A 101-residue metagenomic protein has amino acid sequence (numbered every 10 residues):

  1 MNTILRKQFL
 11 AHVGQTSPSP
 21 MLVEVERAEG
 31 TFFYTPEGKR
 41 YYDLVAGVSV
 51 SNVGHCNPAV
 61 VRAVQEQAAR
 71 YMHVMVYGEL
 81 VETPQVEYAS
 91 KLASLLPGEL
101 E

Functional and structural regions predicted by a protein language model:
M1-E29, R70-Y71, Q85: Active-site-adjacent loop/helix segments that line or gate small-molecule/cofactor pockets in enzymes
I4-L5, T35-P36, A63: Short, flexible segments with low predicted structural confidence
F9, F32-F33, L100: Phenylalanine-focused residue identity feature
V23-L44: Active-site and channel-lining beta-strand-loop segments that bind or position nucleotide-derived/phosphorylated
R40-E101: Glycine-rich loop-to-alpha-helix module at the N-terminal edge of alpha/beta enzyme cores
